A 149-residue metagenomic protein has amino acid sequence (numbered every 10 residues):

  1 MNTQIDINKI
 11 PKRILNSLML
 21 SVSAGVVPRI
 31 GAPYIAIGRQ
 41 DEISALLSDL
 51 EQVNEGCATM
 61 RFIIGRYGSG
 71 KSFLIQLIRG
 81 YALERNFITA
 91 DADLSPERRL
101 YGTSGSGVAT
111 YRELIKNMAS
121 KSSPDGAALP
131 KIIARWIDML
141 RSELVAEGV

Functional and structural regions predicted by a protein language model:
M1-A58: A short, basic N-terminal segment
I63: Hydrophobic anchor at the beta1->P-loop junction of P-loop NTPases
R66: P-loop (Walker A) phosphate-binding loop of NTP-binding proteins
S69, F73, L77-V149: P-loop NTPase nucleotide-binding core
